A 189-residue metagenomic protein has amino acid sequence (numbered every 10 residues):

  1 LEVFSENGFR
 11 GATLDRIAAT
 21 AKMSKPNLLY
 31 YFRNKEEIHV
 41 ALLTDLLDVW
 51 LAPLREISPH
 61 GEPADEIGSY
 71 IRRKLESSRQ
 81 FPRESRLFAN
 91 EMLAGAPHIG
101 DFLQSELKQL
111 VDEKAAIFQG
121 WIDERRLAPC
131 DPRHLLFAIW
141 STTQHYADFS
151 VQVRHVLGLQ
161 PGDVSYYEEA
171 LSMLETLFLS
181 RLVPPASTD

Functional and structural regions predicted by a protein language model:
V3-E37, A41: Helix-turn-helix
K35, L42, L46, W50 (+6 more regions): Hydrophobic/aromatic residues within well-ordered alpha-helical segments
V40-S69, V111-G120: Amphipathic alpha-helical linker/stalk segments
R55-E84, E124, P129-I139, L171 (+1 more regions): Hydrophobic alpha-helical connector segments
I71-K74, F88-E91, I139, T143 (+1 more regions): Short alpha-helical scaffolding segments that buttress acidic/His motifs in well-ordered protein cores
E76, Q80, K108, D112-E124 (+2 more regions): C-terminal peripheral helix-coil segments that are non-catalytic and often amphipathic
R79-D101, F149-L157: Amphipathic alpha-helical segments used for helix-helix packing
